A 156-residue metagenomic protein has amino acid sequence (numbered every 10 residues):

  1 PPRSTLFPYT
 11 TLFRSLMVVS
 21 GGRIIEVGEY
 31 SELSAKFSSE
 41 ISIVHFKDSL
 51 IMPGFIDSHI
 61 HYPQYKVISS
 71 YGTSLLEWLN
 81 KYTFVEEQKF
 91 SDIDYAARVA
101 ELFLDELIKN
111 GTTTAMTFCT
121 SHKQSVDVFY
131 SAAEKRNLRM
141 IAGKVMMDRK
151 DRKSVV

Functional and structural regions predicted by a protein language model:
P1, T5-L12: Short, small-residue-biased leader/transition segments that mark boundaries at the very start of proteins
T10-M52: Histidine-rich, glycine-flanked metal-binding segment
A35-E77, E101, I108-K109: Replace "His-x-His-based motif
G54-S58, A115-T117, M140-K144: Hydrophobic faces of well-ordered beta-strands that scaffold small-molecule active sites in alpha/beta enzyme cores
K66-A96, R149-S154: Active-site gating loops and adjacent loop-to-helix segments of metal-dependent hydrolytic enzymes
D92-L104, V126: Short, acidic/polar
L107-A115: Short, surface-exposed connector motifs at secondary-structure boundaries
Q124-V156: Metal-coordinating catalytic core of metallo-dependent amide/deamination hydrolases
